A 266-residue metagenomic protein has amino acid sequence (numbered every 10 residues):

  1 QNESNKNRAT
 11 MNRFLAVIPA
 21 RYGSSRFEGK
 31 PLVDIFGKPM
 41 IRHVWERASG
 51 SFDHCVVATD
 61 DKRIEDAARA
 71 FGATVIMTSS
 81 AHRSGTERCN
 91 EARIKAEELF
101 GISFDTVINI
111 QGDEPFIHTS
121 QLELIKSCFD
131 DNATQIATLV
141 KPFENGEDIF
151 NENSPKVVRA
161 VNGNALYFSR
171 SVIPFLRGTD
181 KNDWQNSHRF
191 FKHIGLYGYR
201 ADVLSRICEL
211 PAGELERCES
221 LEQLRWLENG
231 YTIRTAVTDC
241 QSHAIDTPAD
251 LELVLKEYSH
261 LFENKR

Functional and structural regions predicted by a protein language model:
Q1-T10: Short, Lys/Arg-enriched N-terminal segments with co-localized hydrophobic residues within the first ~10-30 amino acids
N12-T59: N-terminal glycine-rich phosphate-binding loop and ensuing alpha1 helix
F52, I102-F104, N132-Q135, Y231: Short, high-confidence coil segments that cap the C-terminus of an alpha-helix and link into the following beta-strand
R63-I110, E114-L124: Short phosphate-binding loop-to-helix
I117-L210: Conserved core of the sugar-phosphate nucleotidyltransferase
W184-R266: Conserved alpha/beta core of the MobA/IspD/sugar-nucleotide pyrophosphorylase nucleotidyltransferase superfamily
